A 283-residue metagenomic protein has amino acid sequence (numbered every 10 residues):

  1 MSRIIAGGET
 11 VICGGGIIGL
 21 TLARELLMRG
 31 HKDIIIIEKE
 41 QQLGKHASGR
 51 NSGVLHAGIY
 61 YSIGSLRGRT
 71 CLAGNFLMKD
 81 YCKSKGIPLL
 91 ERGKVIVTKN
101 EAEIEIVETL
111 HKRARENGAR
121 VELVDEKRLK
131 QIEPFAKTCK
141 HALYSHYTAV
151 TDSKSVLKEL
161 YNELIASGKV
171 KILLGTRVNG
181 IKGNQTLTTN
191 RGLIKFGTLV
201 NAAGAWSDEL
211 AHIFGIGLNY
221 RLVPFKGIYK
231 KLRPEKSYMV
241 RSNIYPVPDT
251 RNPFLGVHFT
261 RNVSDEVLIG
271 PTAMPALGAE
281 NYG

Functional and structural regions predicted by a protein language model:
R3-I18, I35: Beta1/beta-strand and adjacent pyrophosphate-binding region of the FAD-binding site in flavoprotein oxidoreductases
I18, Q42, W206: Conserved Rossmann-like nucleotide-cofactor binding loop
T21, I181-G183, T189-G283: Flavin-dependent oxidoreductases
A23, L27, E163: Gly/Ala-rich phosphate-binding loop of Rossmann-like dinucleotide-binding domains, activating on the conserved
L27-R50: Glycine-rich FAD pyrophosphate-binding loop
E38, E91, V124-E126, L174-T176 (+1 more regions): Short loop/edge segments at beta-strand edges and connector loops that shape dinucleotide/nucleotide cofactor-binding
G53-R128, I132, C139, G256-V257 (+2 more regions): Dinucleotide-binding Rossmann-like beta1-alpha1 core, especially the glycine-rich loop that anchors the ADP
A142-T198, A202-E209: Helical element adjacent to the flavin cofactor pocket in flavoenzyme catalytic cores
